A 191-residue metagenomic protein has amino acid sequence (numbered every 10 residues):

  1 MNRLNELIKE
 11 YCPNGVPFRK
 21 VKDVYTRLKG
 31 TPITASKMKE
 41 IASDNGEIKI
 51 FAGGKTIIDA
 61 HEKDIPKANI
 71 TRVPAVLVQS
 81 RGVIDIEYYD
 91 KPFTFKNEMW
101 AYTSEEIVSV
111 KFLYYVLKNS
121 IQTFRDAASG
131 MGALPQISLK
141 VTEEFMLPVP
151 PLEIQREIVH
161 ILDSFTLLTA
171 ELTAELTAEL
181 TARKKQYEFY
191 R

Functional and structural regions predicted by a protein language model:
M1, G15-P17, E143-E188: Amphipathic alpha-helical segments
M1-I8, Y25-K37, K49, S164-L167 (+2 more regions): Extended macromolecule-engaging scaffold surfaces, prototypically the DNA polymerase sliding clamp/PCNA/9-1-1 ring
N5, K49-F51, Y89-K91, M99-A101 (+1 more regions): Intrinsic, low-complexity N-terminal interaction/targeting segments
I8-I33, D44-T56: Non-catalytic DNA-recognition/assembly elements of restriction-modification systems
P17, G46-K49, P74-V76, E98 (+1 more regions): A generic secondary-structure signal marking the coil-to-beta-strand transition
S36-A42, K63-K67: DNA polymerase processivity clamps
G53, A60-H61, A182-F189: N-terminal strand-loop-strand beta-hairpin
T56-K118, G130, S138: A short beta-sheet element
